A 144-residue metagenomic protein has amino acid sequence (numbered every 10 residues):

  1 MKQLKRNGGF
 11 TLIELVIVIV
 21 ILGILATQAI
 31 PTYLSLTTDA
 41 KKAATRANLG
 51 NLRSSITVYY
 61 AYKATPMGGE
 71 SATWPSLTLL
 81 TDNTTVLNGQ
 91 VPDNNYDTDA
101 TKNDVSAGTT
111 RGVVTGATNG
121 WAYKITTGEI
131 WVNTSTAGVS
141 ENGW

Functional and structural regions predicted by a protein language model:
M1-F10: N-terminal leader/signal peptides at the extreme start of proteins
V16-T32: Alpha-helical hydrophobic helix detector
A29, L36, I56: Conserved alpha-helical elements of the SDR catalytic core
T32-G50: Aliphatic-rich helix starts adjacent to a transmembrane/signal segment
S54-T57, A61-T127: Extracellular/periplasmic head regions of type IV pilus-like filament subunits
I130-W144: Short, low-complexity, Pro/Ser/Thr/Gly-rich segments in the mature regions of secreted, periplasmic
